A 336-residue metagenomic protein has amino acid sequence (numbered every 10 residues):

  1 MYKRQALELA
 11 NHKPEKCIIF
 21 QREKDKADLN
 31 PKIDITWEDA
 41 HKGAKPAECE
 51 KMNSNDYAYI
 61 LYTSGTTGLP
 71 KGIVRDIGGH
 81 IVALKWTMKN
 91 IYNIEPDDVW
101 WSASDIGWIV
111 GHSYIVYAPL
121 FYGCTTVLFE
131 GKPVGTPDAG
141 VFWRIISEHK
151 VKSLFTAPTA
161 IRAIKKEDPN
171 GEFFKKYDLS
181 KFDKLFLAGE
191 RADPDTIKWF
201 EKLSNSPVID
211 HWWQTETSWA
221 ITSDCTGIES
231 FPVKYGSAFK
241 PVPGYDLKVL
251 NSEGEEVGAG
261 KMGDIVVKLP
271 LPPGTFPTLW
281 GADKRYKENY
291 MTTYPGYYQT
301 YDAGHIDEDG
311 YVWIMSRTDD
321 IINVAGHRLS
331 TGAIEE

Functional and structural regions predicted by a protein language model:
K3, S147, L154, L271-P272 (+3 more regions): AMP-binding/adenylate-forming catalytic core of the ANL superfamily
K3-D39, A157-P158: Structural core segment of the AMP-binding/adenylate-forming
E15-I19, N30-Y62, L69, L84 (+2 more regions): Conserved pre-ATP/AMP-binding loop-to-beta segment of ANL
Y57, T63-T66, M88, W100 (+5 more regions): Conserved S/T- and glycine-rich ATP-binding loop of Class I adenylate-forming
I81-V99, I109-S153, K166-E172: Conserved AMP-binding/adenylation subdomain of ANL enzymes
D105, G189, W213, F239 (+2 more regions): Active-site glycine-centered loops adjacent to acidic/histidine catalytic or metal-binding residues that shape
C124, K152-T156, K165-P232, D246: Gly/Ser/Thr-rich phosphate-binding loop
K240-G244, E255-Y290, L329-T331: Conserved ATP/PPi-binding loop(s) of AMP-dependent carboxylate-activating enzymes
